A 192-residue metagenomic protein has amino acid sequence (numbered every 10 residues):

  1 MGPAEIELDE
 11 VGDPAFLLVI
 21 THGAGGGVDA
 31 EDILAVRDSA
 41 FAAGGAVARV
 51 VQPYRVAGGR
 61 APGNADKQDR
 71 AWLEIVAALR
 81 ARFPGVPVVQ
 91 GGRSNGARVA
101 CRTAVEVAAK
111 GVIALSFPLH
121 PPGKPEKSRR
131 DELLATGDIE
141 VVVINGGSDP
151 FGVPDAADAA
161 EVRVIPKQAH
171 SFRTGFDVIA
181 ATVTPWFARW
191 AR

Functional and structural regions predicted by a protein language model:
M1-P87, V99: Serine-hydrolase catalytic machinery in alpha/beta-hydrolase-like enzymes
D66, R173-R189: Post-His helix in hydrolase/transferase enzymes
G92-A100: Gly/Ala-rich beta-loop-alpha elbow adjacent to hydrolase catalytic centers
V99-T103, G123: Hydrolases whose catalytic domains are alpha/beta-hydrolase-1, hotdog thioesterase, or metallo-beta-lactamase-like
T136-G137, V143-N145: Short beta-strand/loop motif that positions the catalytic acidic residue of the alpha/beta-hydrolase fold
G146, P150-D155: Conserved alpha/beta-hydrolase "acid-adjacent" motif
P166-S171: Histidine-bearing beta->alpha loop at or near hydrolase active sites
